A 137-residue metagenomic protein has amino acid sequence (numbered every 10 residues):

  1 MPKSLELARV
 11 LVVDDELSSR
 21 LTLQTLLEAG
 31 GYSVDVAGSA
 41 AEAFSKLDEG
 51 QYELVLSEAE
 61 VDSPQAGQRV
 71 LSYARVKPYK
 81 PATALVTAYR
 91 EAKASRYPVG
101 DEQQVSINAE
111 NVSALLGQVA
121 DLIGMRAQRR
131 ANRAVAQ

Functional and structural regions predicted by a protein language model:
M1-R9, R75, I107-Q137: Non-catalytic signal-transmission and effector/linker regions of two-component phosphorelay proteins
R9, S33, Q51-E53, A82: Structural signature of beta-strand start/N-cap positions in the alpha/beta core of ABC transporter nucleotide-binding
D14-D15, E58: Acidic di-acidic motifs
L17-D35: Two-component/phosphorelay signaling modules centered on CheY-like receiver
V36-L54, E58, D62, A114-G117: Acidic, metal-coordinating helix/loop segments flanking the phosphotransfer/catalytic sites of two-component signaling
E53, E102-Q103: Conserved acidic residues
L56-Y73, R90: Conserved phosphotransfer microenvironments
V70-R75, Y79-K93, Q104-S106: A short, hydrophobic beta-strand element within the central beta-sheet of small alpha/beta folds
